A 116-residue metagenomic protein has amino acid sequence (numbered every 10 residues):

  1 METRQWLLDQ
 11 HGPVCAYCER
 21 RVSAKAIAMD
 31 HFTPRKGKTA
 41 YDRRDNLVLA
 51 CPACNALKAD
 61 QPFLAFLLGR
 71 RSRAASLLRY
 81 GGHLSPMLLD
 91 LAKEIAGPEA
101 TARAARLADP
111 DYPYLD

Functional and structural regions predicted by a protein language model:
M1-A28, C51-A53: Short cysteine-rich loop/turn motifs with clustered Cys
M1-V14, Y41, L78-G97: Short, charged surface segments at domain edges that flank catalytic/cofactor-binding sites
Y17-L49, K58-R70, A74: Histidine-centered nuclease catalytic patch
P52-A53, L57-E94: A contiguous, mid-protein "functional segment" used to position or interact with cofactors/ions or partner subunits
A96-A104: Low-complexity, small-hydrophobic/phenylalanine-enriched stretches that adopt extended beta/coil conformations used
R106-D109: C-terminal catalytic/acceptor-binding lobe
D111-D116: C-terminal, charged low-complexity interaction regions
